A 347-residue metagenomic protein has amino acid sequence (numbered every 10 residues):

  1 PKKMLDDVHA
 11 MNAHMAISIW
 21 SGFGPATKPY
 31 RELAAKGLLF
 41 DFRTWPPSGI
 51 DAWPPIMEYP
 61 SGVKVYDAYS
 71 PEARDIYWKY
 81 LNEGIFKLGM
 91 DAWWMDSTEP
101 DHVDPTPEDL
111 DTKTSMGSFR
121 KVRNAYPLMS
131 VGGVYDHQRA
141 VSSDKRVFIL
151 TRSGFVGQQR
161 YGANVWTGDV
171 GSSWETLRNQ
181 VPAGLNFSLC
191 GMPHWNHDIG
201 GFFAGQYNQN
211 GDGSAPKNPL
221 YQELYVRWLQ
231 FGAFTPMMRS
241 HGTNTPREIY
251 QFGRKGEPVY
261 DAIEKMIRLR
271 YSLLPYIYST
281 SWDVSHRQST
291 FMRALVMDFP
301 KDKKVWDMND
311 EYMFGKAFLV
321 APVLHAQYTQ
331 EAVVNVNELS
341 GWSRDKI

Functional and structural regions predicted by a protein language model:
P1-I347: Catalytic-domain carbohydrate-binding cleft regions of carbohydrate-active enzymes
